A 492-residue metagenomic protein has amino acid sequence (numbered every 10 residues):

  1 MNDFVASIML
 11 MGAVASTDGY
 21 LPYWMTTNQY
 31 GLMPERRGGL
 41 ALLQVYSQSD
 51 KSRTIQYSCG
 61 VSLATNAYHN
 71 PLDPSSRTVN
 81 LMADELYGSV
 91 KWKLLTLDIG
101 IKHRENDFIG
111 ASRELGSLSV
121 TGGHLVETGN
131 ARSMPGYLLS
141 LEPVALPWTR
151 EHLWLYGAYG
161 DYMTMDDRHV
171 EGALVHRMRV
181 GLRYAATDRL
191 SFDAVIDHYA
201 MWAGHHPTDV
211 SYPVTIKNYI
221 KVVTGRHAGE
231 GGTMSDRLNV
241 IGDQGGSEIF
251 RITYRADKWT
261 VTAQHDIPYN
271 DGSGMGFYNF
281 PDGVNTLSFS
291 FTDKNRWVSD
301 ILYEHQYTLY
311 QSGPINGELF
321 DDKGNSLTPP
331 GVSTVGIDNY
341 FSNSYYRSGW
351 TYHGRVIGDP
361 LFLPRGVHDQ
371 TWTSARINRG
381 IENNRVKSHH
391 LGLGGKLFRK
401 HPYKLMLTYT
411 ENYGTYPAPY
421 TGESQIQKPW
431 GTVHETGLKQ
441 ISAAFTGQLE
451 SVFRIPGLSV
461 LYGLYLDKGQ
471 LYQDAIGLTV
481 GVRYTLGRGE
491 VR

Functional and structural regions predicted by a protein language model:
M1-F108, S112, E127, A131-L146 (+2 more regions): Beta-barrel outer-membrane channel/assembly domains of diderm bacteria
M1-V5, Y46-S58, K91-L94, V144-Y156 (+6 more regions): Short loop/turn motifs that connect adjacent beta-strands in outer-membrane beta-barrel proteins
M9, G136, D474-R492: Outer-membrane beta-barrel "beta-signal"
L10-D18, V61-H69, L94, I101-E105 (+11 more regions): Transmembrane beta-strands of outer-membrane beta-barrel pores
P34-L43, V79-D84, N130-S140, G172-M178 (+6 more regions): Residues that define the transmembrane beta-barrel architecture of outer-membrane proteins
A41-S49, L86-W92, Y137-P143, V180-A186 (+7 more regions): Residues on the lipid-exposed face of transmembrane beta-strands in outer-membrane beta-barrel proteins
E142-P329, Y413-T436: Signature for the C-terminal beta-barrel architecture of outer-membrane proteins
N316-G422: C-terminal structural cap/anchor segments
